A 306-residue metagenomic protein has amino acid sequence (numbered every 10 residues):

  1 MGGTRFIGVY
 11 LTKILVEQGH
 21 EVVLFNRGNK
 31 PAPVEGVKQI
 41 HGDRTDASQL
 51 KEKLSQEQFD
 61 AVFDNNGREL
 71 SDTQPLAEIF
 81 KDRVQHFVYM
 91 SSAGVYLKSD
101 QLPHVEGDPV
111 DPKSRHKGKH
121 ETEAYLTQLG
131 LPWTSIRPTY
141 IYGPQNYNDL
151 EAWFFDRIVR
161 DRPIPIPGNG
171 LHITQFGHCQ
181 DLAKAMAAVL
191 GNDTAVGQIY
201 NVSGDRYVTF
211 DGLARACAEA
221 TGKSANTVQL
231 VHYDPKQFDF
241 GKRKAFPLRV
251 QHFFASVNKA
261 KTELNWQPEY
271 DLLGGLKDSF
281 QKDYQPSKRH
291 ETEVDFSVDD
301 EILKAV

Functional and structural regions predicted by a protein language model:
M1-Q18: N-terminal Rossmann NAD(P)H-binding glycine-rich loop of SDR-like oxidoreductase domains
G36-D46, N66-R68: Rossmann-fold cofactor-recognition segment
S55-G107, K117-Y125: NAD(P)-cofactor binding segment of oxidoreductase domains
E123-Q145: Conserved beta-loop-beta element that borders a ligand/cofactor-binding pocket
Q145, I173-Q180, Y200-A220, F253 (+2 more regions): Substrate-binding strand-loop-helix patch in Rossmann-like NAD(P)-dependent oxidoreductase/epimerase domains
D149-F154, G168-L190, G197-Q198, G212: Substrate-positioning beta->alpha
A188-A245, V257, H290, V294-V306: Mid/C-terminal beta-alpha module of Rossmann-like enzyme folds, strongest in SDR-family dehydrogenases/epimerases
L248-V306: C-terminal amphipathic/interface module of NAD(P)-dependent oxidoreductases and related NAD-binding regulators
